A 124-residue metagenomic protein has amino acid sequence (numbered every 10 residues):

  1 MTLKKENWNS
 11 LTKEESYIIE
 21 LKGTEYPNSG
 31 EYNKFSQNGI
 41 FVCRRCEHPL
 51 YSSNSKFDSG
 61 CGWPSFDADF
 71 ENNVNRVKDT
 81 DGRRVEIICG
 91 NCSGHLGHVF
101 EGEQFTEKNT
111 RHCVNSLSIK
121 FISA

Functional and structural regions predicted by a protein language model:
M1-A124: A short Gly-Trp-Pro
